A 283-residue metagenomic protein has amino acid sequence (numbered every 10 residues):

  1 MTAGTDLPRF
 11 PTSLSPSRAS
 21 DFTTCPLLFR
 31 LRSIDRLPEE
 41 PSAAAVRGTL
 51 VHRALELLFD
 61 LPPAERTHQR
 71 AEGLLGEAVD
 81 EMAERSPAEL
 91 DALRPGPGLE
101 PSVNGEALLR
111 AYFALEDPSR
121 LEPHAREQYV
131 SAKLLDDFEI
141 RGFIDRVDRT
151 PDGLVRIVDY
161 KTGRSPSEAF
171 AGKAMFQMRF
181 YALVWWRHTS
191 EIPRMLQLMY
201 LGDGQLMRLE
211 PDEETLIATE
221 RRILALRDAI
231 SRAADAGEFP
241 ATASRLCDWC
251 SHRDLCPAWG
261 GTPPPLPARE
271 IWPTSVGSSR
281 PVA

Functional and structural regions predicted by a protein language model:
M1-A45, W272-A283: C-terminal, charged and often intrinsically disordered regions of DNA end-processing helicases and nucleases
M1-R9, S13-L27, V130, I144 (+3 more regions): Anion-coordinating catalytic cores for phosphoryl-, nucleotidyl-, and glycosidic chemistry
G4, S13, Q69, D152 (+1 more regions): Metal-dependent nuclease catalytic regions and adjoining charged, substrate-binding loops involved in nucleic-acid end
L27-S33, R53-L55, R85, V158-T162 (+2 more regions): Short acidic (Asp/Glu) and glycine-rich catalytic loops that position anionic groups and cofactors
D35-A44, D60-R66, S167-E168, G237-E238: Short, polar/flexible loop-turn hinges at active-site or ligand-entry regions and domain interfaces
A43, R47, V51, P101 (+3 more regions): Hydrophobic (often cysteine-bearing) scaffold residues that line and stabilize catalytic clefts of nucleotide/cofactor
A54-R126: A non-catalytic, helix-rich entry segment at domain boundaries
P123-H124, Q128-I223: Mg2+/Mn2+-dependent nuclease catalytic core
